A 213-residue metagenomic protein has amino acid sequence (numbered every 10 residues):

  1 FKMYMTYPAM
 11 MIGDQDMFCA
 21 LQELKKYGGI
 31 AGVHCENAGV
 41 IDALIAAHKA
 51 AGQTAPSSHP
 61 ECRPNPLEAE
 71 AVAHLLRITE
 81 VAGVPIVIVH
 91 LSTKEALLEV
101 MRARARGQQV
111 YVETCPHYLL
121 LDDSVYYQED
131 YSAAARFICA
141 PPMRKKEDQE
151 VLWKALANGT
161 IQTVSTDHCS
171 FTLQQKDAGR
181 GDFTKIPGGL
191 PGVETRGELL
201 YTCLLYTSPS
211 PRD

Functional and structural regions predicted by a protein language model:
K2-Y4, A9-V164, R180: Histidine/acidic residue-rich metal-binding segments in metalloenzymes
R77, Y201-L205: Short glycine/serine- and small hydrophobic-enriched flexible loop segments
T114, T166, T195, T207: Ser/Thr-centric signal marking residues that sit in or immediately flank functional binding/regulatory motifs
D167, L200: Conserved, mostly hydrophobic/aromatic
F183-E198: Gly/Ser/Thr-rich active-site loops/lids in small-molecule metabolic enzymes that frequently grip phosphoryl groups
Y206-D213: Conserved small/polar residues in nucleotide/adenosyl-binding loops
